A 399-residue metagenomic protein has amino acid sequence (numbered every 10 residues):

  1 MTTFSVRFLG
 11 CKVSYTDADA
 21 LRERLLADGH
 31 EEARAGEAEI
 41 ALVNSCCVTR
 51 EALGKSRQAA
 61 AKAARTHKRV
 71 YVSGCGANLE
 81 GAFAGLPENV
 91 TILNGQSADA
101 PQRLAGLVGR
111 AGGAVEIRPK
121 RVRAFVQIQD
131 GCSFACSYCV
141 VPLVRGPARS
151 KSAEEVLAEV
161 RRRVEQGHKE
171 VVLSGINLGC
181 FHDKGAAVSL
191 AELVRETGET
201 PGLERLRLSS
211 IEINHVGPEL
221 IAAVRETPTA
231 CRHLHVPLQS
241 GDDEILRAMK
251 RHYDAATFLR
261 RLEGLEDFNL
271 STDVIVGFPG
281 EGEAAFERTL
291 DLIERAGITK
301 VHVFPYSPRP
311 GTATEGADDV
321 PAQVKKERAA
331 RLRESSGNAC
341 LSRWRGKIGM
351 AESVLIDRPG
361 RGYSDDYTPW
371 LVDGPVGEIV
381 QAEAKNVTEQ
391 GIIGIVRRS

Functional and structural regions predicted by a protein language model:
M1-F181, S189, E219-A222, P228-A230 (+6 more regions): Proteins enriched for Cys/Gly/acidic motifs involved in redox and nucleic-acid/cofactor modification
V13, V48-E51, I213-H215, G277 (+1 more regions): Glycine-/small-residue-rich active-site loops that bind phosphorylated ligands and cofactors
L42, C75, L173, L208 (+5 more regions): Residue-level signal for inorganic ion chemistry
E165, A191-L206, G217-V274: Radical SAM/AdoMet-radical enzyme domain recognition
K169, E204, T299: Short acidic/polar active-site loop segments enriched in Thr and Asp
G175, S210, L238-S240, T272-V276 (+4 more regions): Active-site proximal loops enriched in glycine and acidic residues that flank catalytic Cys/His/Asp and coordinate
I176-K184, H215-G217, L238-M249, V276-E283 (+2 more regions): Flexible glycine/acidic-rich beta-alpha junction loops that bind and position SAM and/or redox cofactors in anaerobic
G316-S399: Terminal RNA-binding accessory module
